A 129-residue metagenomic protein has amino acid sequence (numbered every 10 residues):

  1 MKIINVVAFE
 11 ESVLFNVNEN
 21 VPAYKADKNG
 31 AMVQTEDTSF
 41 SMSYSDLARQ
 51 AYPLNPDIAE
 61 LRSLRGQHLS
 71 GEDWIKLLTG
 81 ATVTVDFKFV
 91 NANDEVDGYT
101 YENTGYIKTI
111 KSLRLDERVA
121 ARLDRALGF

Functional and structural regions predicted by a protein language model:
M1-L14: Structural detector for short beta-strands of small beta-barrel domains
E11-Y24: Short, low-complexity, intrinsically disordered N-terminal segments
V21-K111, L115: Acidic, low-complexity, intrinsically disordered interaction modules
D124-F129: Short acidic DE-rich linear segments
